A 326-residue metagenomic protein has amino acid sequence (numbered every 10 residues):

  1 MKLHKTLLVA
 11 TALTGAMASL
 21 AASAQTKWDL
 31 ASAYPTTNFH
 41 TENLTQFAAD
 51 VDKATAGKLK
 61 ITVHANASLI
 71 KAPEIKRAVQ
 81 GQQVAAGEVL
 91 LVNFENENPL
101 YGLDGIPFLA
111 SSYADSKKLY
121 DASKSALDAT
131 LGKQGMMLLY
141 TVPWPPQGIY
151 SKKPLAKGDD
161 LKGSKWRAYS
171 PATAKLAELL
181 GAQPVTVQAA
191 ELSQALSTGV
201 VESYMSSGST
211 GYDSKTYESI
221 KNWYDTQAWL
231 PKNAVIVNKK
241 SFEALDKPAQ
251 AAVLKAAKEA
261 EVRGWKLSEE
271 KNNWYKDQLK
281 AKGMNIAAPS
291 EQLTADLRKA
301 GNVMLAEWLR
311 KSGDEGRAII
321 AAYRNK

Functional and structural regions predicted by a protein language model:
M1-V9: Bacterial N-terminal signal peptides that target proteins for export
K2, A22-S23: Short linear, low-complexity motifs centered on an aromatic residue
T11, Q25-K117, S123-K326: N-terminal secretory/targeting leader peptides
A16-A21: N-terminal signal peptide c-region/cleavage motif recognized by signal peptidases
